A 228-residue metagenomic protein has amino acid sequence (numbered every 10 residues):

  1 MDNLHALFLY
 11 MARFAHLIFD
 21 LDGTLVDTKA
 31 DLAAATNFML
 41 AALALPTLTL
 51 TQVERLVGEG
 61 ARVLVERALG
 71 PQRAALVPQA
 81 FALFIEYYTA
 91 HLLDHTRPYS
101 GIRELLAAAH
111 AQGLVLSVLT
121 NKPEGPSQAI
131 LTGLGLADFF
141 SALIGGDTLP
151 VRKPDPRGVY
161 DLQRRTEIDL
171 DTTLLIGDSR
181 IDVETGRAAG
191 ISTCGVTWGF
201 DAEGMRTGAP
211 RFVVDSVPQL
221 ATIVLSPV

Functional and structural regions predicted by a protein language model:
N3-A15, T51, A107-H110, E124 (+1 more regions): Asp-based, Mg2+/Mn2+-dependent phosphohydrolase catalytic module
Y10-R55: Active-site neighborhood of HAD-like aspartate-dependent phosphohydrolases
T24, T120-K122: Conserved phosphate-coupling serine/threonine residues in phosphotransfer and NTP-handling enzymes
M39-L40, G60-A74, I130, L162-Q163: Helix-loop "lid/cap" segments that line or gate small-molecule binding pockets
L43, E66-E104: Metal-dependent phosphoesterase signature
P46, V115, S192: Residue-level detector of anion-binding/catalytic polar loops
G101-G113: Catalytic-core regions built around general acid/base machinery
